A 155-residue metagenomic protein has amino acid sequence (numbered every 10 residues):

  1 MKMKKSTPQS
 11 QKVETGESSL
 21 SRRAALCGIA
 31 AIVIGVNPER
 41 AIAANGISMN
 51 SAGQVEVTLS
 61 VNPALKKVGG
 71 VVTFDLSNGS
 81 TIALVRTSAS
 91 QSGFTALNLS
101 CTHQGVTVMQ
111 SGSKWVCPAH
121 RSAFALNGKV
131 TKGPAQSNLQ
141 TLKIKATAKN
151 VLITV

Functional and structural regions predicted by a protein language model:
M1-L20: N-terminal secretory signal peptides
S19, E56, T95, P118 (+1 more regions): Short aromatic/basic micro-patch
C27-V36: Classic N-terminal secretory signal peptides
R40-T102, V106-S111, T141-V155: N-terminal pre-ligand scaffold of iron-sulfur
W115-R121, T131-Q140: Short cysteine/histidine-rich metal-coordination sites, predominantly Zn2+-binding motifs
A125: Short, acidic, Ser/Thr-enriched surface-loop or helix-capping motifs
